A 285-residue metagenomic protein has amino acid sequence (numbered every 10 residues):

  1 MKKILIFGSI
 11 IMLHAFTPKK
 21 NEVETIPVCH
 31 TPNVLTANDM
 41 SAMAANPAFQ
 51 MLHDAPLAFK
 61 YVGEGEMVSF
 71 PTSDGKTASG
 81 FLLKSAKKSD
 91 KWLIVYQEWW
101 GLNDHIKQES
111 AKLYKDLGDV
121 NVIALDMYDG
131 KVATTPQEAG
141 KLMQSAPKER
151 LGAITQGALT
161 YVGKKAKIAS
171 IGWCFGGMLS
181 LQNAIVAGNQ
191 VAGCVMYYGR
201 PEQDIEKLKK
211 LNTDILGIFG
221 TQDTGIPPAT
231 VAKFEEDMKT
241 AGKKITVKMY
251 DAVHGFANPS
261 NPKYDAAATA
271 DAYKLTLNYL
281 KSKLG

Functional and structural regions predicted by a protein language model:
V23-V62, E66-V162: Serine-hydrolase catalytic machinery in alpha/beta-hydrolase-like enzymes
H30, K239-G285: C-terminal catalytic histidine-bearing segment of alpha/beta-hydrolase fold enzymes
E109, P227-D237: Short alpha-helix in the alpha/beta-hydrolase fold that links the catalytic acid
V162-W173: Alpha/beta-hydrolase fold nucleophile elbow
G172-G176, S180: Gly/Ala-rich beta-loop-alpha elbow adjacent to hydrolase catalytic centers
Q190-R200: A conserved short beta-strand
G217-F219: Short beta-strand/loop motif that positions the catalytic acidic residue of the alpha/beta-hydrolase fold
Q222-I226: Acidic catalytic loop of the alpha/beta-hydrolase fold
